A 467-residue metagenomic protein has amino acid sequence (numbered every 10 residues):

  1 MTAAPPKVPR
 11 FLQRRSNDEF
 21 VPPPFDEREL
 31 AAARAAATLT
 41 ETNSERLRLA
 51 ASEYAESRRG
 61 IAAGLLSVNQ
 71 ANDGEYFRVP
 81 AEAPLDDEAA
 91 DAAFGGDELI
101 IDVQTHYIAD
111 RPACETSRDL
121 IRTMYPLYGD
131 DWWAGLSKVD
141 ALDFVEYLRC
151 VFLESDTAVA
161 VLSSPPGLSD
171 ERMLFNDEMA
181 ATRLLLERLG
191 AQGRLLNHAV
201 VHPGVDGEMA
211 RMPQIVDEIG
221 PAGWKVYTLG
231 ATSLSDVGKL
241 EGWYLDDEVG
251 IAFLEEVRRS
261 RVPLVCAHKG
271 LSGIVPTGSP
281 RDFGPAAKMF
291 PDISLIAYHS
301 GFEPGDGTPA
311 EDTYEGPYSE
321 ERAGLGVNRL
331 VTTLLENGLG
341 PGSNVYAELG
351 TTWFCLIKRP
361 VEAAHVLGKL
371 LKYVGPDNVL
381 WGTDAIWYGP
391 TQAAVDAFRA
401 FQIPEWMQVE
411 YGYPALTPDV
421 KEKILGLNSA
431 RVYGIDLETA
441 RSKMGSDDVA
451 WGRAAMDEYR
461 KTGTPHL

Functional and structural regions predicted by a protein language model:
M1-A50: N-terminal secretory signal peptides
R34, T38-T42, R48-A71, F77-A93 (+6 more regions): Mid-to-C-terminal alpha-helical segments outside catalytic/metal-binding sites
D86, S117, M124, L240-W381 (+2 more regions): Catalytic pocket-lining loop regions of alpha/beta-barrel enzymes, especially the amidohydrolase/enolase/GH5 lineages
I101-T105, A160-L162, L196-A199, W224-V226 (+4 more regions): Hydrophobic faces of well-ordered beta-strands that scaffold small-molecule active sites in alpha/beta enzyme cores
Q104, W224, V257, H299 (+5 more regions): Conserved, mostly hydrophobic/aromatic
I108-R111, G167-D170, G204-D206, A231-S233 (+4 more regions): Active-site environment of divalent metal-dependent phosphoester hydrolases
I121-D140, L148-E171, R194-V200, A222 (+1 more regions): Divalent metal-dependent hydrolysis catalytic cores, especially in the metallo-beta-lactamase
S164-G278: Active-site gating/metal-coordination segments in enzymes
